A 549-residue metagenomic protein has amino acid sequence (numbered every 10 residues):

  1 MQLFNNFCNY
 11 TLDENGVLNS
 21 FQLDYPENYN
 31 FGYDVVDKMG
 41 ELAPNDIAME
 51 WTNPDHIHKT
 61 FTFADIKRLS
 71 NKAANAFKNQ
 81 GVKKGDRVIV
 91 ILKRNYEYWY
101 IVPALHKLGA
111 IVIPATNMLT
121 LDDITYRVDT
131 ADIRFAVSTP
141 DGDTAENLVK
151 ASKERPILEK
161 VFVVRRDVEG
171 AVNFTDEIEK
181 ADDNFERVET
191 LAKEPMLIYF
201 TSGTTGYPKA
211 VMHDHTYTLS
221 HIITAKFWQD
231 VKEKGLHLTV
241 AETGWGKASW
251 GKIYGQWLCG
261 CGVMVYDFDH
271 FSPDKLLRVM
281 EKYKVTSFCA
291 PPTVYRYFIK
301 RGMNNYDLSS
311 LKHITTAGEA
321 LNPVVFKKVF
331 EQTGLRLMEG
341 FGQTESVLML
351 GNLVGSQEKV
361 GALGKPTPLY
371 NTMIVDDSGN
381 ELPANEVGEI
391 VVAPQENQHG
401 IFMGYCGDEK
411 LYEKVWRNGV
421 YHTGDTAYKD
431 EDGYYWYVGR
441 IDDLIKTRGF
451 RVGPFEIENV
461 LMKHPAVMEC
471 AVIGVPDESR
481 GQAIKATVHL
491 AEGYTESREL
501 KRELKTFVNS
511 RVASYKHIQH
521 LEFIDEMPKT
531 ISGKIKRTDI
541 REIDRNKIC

Functional and structural regions predicted by a protein language model:
N45, M49-P103, T120-T125, N173-D176 (+1 more regions): Conserved AMP-binding/adenylate-forming core of the ANL superfamily
N45-I47, V163, E169-G170, E179-F200 (+3 more regions): Conserved pre-ATP/AMP-binding loop-to-beta segment of ANL
K59-A64, M196-S220: Conserved AMP-binding A3 loop
N79, P103, K107-D176, K284 (+1 more regions): Structural core segment of the AMP-binding/adenylate-forming
G109, L219-T239, T243-T286, R301: Conserved AMP-binding/adenylation subdomain of ANL enzymes
L119, Y126, A136-D141, F288 (+6 more regions): AMP-binding/adenylate-forming catalytic core of the ANL superfamily
L258, V285-C289, I299-K359, N371: Gly/Ser/Thr-rich phosphate-binding loop
L369, N380-K414, V452: Conserved ATP/PPi-binding loop(s) of AMP-dependent carboxylate-activating enzymes
